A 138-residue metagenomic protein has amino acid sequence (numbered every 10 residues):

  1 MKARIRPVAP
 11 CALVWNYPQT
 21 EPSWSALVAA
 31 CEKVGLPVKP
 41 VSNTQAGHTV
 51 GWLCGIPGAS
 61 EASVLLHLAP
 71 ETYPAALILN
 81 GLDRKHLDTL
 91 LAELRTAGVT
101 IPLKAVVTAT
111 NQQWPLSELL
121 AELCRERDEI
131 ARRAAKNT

Functional and structural regions predicted by a protein language model:
M1, K136-T138: Iron-sulfur (Fe-S) cluster-binding modules
M1-P57: N-terminal, charge-rich interaction modules
A3, T44, L68, Y73 (+1 more regions): Residue-level signal for the start and early helices of compact helical domains
A12, A26, K33, K39 (+2 more regions): Helix-rich interaction surfaces within compact, conserved domain-sized segments that mediate assembly or partner
P22-W24, S63-L68, A105: Residue-level detector of functional hotspots within protein domains
T49-G58, V64-E71, H86, L116-A121: Cofactor- and metal-binding active-site motifs of prokaryotic enzymes that mediate redox/radical or nucleophilic
A62-T96: Short, solvent-exposed interaction modules
